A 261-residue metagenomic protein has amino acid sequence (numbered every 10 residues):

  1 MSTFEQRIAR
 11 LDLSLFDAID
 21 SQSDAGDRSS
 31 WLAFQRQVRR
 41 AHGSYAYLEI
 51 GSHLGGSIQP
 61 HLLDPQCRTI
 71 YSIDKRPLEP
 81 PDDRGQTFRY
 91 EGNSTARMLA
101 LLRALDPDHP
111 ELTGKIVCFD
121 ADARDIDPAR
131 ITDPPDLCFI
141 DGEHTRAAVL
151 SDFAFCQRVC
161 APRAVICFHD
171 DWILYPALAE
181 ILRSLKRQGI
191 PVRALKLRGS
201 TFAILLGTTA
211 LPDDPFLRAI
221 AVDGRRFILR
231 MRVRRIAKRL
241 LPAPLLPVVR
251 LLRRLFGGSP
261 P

Functional and structural regions predicted by a protein language model:
E5-Q22, Q35-P260: S-adenosylmethionine/decaboxylated-SAM
G26-R36: A short, well-structured juxtamembrane/interface segment
